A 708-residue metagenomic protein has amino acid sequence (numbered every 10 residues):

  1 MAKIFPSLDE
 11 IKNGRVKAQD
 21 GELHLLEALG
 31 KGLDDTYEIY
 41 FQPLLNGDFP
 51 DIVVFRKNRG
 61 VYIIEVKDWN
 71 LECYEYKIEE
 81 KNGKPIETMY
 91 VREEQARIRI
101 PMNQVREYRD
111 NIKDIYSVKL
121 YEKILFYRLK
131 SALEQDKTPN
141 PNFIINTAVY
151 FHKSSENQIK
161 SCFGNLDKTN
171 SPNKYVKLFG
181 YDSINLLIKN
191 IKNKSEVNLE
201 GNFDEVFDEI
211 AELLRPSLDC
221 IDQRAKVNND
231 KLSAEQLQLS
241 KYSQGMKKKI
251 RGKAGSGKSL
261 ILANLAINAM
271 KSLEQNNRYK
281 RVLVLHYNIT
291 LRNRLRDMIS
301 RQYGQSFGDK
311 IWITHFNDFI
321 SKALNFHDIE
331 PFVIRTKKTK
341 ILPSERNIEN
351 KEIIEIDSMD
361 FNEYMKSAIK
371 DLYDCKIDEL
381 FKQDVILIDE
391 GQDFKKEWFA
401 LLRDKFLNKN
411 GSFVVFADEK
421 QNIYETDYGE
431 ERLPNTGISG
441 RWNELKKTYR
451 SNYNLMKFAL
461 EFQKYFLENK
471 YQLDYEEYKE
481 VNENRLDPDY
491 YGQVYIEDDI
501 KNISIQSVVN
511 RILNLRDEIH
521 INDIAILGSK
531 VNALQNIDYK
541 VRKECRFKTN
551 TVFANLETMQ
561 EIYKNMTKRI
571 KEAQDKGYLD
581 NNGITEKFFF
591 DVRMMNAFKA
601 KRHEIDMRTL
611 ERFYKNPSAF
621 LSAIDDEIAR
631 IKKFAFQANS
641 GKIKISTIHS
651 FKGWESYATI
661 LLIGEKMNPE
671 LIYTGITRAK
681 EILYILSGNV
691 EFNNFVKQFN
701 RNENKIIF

Functional and structural regions predicted by a protein language model:
M1-P50, V54-R224: Intrinsically disordered, low-complexity Ser/Thr/Pro/Gly-rich regulatory segments
L71, K113-F126, A269-L273, F326-E330 (+1 more regions): Short regulatory "switch" loops immediately downstream of catalytic or recognition motifs within protein catalytic
C73-P85, H327-T336, E430: Short, flexible, mixed-charge acidic loops at enzyme active sites
N103-V118, I250-G255, I348-M359, R485-K501: Acidic/glycine-enriched edge-of-secondary-structure segments
I159-C220, Q302, S306-W312, D318-I348 (+1 more regions): Extended low-complexity acidic/polar segments
V206, L213-R215, C220-M246, I261: N-terminal pre-P-loop "Q-motif" helix
N229, S233-A234, K241, K248-H327 (+3 more regions): Conserved helicase motor core of SF1/SF2 NTP-dependent helicases
H327-K382, E390, F394-D404, I643-S650: Conserved RecA-like ASCE ATPase "motif II neighborhood" in helicase/translocase motors
